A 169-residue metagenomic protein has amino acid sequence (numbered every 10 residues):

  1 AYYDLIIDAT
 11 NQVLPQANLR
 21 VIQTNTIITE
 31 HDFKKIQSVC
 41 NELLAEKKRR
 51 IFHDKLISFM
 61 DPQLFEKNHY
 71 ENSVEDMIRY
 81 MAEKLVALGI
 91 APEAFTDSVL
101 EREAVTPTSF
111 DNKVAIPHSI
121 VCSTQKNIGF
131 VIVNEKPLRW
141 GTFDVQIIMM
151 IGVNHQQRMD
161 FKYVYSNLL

Functional and structural regions predicted by a protein language model:
D4-L5, A9-L169: Cytosolic covalent-transfer regions centered on His/Cys nucleophiles that carry phosphoryl or persulfide groups
